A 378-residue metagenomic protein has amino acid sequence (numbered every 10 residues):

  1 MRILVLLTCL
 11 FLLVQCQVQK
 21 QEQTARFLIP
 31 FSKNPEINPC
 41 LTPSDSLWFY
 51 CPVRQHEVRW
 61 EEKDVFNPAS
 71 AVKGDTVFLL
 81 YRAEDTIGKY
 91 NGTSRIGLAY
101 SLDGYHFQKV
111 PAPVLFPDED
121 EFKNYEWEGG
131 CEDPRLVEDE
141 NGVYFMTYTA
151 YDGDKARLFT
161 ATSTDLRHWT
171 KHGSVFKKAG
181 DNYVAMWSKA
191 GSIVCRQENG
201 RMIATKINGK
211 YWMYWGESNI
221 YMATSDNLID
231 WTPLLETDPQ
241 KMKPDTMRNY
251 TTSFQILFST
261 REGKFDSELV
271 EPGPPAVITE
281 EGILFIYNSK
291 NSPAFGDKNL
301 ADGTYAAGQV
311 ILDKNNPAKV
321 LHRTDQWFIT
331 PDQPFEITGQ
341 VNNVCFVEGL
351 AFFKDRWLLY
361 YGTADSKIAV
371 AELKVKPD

Functional and structural regions predicted by a protein language model:
M1-Q23: Bacterial Sec-dependent N-terminal signal peptides
C16-N67, A71-G129, V137-L269, V277-Q340 (+1 more regions): Beta-rich carbohydrate-recognition and catalytic domains
Q340-N343, V347: C-terminal structured domain segments
